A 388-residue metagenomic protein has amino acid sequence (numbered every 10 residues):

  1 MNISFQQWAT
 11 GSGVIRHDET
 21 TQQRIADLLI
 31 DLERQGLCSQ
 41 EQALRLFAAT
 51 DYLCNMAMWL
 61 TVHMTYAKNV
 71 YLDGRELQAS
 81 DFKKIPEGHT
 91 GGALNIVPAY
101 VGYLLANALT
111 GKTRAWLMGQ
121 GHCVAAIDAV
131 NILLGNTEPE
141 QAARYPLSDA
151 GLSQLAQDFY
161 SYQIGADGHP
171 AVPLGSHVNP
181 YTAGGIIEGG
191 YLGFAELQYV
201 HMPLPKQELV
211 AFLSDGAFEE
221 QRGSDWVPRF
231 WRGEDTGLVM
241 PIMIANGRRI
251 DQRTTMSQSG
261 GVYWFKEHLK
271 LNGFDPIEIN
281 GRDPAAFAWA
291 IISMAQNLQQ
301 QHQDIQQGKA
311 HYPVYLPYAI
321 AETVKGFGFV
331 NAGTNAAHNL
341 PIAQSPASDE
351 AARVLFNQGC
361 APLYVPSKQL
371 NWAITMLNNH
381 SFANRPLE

Functional and structural regions predicted by a protein language model:
M1-D31: Intrinsically disordered, low-structural-confidence terminal and linker regions
G11, D31, Q35, Q358 (+2 more regions): Surface-exposed polar/charged interaction patches
E19-L60: Non-catalytic, mobile gating and regulatory segments of ester bond hydrolases
L32, G36-F47, A126, N131 (+3 more regions): Low-complexity, highly charged intrinsically disordered N-terminal segments that act as targeting/localization
L46-E76, K84-E87, G91-E234, Q258: Cofactor-binding active-site loop characterized by glycine-rich and histidine/acidic residues
D81: Active-site donor-binding acidic/aromatic loop of nucleotide-activated sugar and phosphosugar transferases involved
G88-V97, C123-V124, V314-P317, V324-K325 (+1 more regions): P-loop NTPase catalytic cores that bind/hydrolyze ATP
G175-N378: Glycine-rich ThDP/TPP pyrophosphate-binding loop and its adjacent helix/strand module within ThDP-dependent enzymes
